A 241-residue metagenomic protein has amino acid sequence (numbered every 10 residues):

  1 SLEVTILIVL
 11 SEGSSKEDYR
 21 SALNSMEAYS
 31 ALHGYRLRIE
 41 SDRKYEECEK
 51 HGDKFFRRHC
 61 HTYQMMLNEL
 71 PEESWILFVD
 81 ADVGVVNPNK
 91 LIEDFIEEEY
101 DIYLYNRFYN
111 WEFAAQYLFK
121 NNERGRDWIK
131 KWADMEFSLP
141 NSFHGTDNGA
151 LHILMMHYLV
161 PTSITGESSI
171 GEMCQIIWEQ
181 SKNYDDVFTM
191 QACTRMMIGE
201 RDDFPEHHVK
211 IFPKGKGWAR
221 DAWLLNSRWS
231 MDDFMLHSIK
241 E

Functional and structural regions predicted by a protein language model:
S1-S74, E123: N-terminal anchoring/stem segment of glycosyltransferases
V9-E12, E40-R43, V79-A81, Y105-F108 (+2 more regions): Active-site-proximal beta-strand/loop segments in catalytic clefts of secreted hydrolases
S14-D18, K50-K54, Y109, L139-F143 (+1 more regions): Short amphipathic alpha-helical molecular recognition features
S14-E17, R38, E46-E47, G84-V86 (+3 more regions): Eukaryotic short linear interaction motifs
S30, D82, Y117, L151-H152 (+1 more regions): A residue-level signal for conserved active-site and pocket-lining positions in enzyme catalytic cores
S41-R43, L104-Y105, S163-I170: Surface-exposed patches in mature extracellular/periplasmic domains of secreted proteins
K54-I129, D134: GT-A fold catalytic core of metal-dependent nucleotide-sugar glycosyltransferases, centered on the diacidic
H59-C60, Q64, G125-E241: Catalytic core and acceptor-binding pocket of nucleotide-sugar-dependent glycosyltransferases
